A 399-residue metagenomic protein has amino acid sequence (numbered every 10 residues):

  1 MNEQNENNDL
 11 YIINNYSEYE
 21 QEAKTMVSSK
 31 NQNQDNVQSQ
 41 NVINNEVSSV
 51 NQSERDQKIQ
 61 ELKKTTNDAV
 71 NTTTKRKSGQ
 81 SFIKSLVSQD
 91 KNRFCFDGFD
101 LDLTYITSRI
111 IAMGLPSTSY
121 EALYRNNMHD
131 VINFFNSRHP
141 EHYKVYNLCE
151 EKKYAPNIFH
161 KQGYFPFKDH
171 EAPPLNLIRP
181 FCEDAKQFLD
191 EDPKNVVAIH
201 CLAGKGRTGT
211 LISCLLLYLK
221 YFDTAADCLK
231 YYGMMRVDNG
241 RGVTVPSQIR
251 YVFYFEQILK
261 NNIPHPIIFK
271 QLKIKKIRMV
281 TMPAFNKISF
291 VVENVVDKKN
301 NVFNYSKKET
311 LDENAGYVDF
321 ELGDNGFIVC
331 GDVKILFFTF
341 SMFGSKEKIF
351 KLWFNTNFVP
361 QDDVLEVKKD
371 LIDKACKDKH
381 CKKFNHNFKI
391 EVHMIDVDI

Functional and structural regions predicted by a protein language model:
N2-I106: Cytosolic, low-complexity regulatory segments enriched in Ser/Pro/Gly with interspersed Lys/Arg in eukaryotic signaling
N15, E20-A23, R109, F255 (+2 more regions): Generic alpha-helical secondary structure signal
T66-V197, L219-K230, N239-G242, I274-I399: Cysteine-based protein phosphatase catalytic domain of the PTP/DSP
R93-F99, Q257-P266: A short, compositionally biased domain-edge/stem linker segment
A185-F188, G209-N262: Cysteine-dependent PTP/DSP-like catalytic domain, specifically the C-terminal lobe
K194-C214: A phosphate-binding catalytic loop at a beta-strand-loop-alpha-helix junction that coordinates phosphoryl groups
C201-A203, E256, T281: Short, structured patches in soluble enzyme cores that scaffold and shape functional sites
N261-K270, N301-F303: Disordered, polybasic Ser/Thr-rich segments at the N-terminal boundary of pleckstrin homology
